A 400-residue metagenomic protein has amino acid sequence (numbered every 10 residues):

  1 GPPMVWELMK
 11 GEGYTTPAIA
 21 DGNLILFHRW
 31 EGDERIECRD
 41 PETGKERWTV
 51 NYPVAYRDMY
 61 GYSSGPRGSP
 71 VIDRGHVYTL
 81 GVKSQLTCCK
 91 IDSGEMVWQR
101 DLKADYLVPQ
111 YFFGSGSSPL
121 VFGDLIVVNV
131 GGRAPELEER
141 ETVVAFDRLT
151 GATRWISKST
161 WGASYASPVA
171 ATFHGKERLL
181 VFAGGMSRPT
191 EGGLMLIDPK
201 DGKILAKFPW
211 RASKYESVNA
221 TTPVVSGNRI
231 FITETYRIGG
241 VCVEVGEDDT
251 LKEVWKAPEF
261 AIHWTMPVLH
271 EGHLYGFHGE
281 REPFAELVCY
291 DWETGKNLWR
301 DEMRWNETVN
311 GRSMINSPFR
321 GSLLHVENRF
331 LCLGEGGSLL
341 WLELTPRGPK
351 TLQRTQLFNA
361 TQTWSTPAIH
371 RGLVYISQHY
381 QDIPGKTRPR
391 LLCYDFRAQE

Functional and structural regions predicted by a protein language model:
G1-E400: Noncatalytic, solvent-exposed loop/strand surfaces of beta-propeller-type extracellular/periplasmic domains
